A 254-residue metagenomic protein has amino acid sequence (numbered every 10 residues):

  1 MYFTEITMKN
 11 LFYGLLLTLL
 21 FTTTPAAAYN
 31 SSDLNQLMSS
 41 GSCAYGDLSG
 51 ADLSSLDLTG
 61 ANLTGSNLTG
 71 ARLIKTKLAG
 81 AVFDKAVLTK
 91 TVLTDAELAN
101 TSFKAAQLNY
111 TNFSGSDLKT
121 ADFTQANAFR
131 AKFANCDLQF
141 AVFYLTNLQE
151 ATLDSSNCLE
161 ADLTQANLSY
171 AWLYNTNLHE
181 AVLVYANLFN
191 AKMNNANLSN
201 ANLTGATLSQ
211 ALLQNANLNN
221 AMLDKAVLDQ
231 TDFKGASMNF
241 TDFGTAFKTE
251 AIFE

Functional and structural regions predicted by a protein language model:
M1-T7: Short, Lys/Arg-enriched N-terminal segments with co-localized hydrophobic residues within the first ~10-30 amino acids
M8, A28-Y29: Absolute protein N-terminus
K9-L16: Sec-dependent signal peptide recognition, specifically the positively charged N-region followed immediately by
T18-L20: Extracellular polysaccharide-degrading/modifying enzymes targeting complex plant/algal/animal polysaccharides
T23-P25: N-terminal signal peptide c-region/cleavage motif recognized by signal peptidases
Y29-E254: Tandem repeat scaffolds
